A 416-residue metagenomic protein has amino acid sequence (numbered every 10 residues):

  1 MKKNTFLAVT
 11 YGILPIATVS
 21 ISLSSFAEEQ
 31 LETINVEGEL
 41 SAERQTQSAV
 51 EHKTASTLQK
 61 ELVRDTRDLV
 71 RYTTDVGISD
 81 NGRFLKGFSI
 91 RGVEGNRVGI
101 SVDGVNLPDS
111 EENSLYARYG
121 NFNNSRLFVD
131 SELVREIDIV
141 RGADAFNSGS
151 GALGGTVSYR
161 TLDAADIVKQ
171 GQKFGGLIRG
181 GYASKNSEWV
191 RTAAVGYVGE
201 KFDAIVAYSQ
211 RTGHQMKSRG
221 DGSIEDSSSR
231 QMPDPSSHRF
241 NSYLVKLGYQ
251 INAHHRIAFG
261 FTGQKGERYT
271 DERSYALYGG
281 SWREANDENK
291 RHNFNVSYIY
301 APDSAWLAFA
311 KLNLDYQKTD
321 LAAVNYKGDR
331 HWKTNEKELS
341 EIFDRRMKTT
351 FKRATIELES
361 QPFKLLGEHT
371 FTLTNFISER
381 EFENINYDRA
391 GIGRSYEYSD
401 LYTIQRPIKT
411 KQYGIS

Functional and structural regions predicted by a protein language model:
E28-K169: Acidic, small-polar-rich N-terminal luminal/periplasmic segments of exported/outer-membrane proteins
Q30, N96-V98, L133, Q172-G176 (+7 more regions): Outer-envelope beta-barrel architecture signal
E32, K86, G155, F174-G176 (+6 more regions): Hydrophobic, lipid-facing positions within transmembrane beta-strands of outer-membrane proteins
E39, G142, R160, R179-A183 (+5 more regions): Outer-membrane beta-barrel pore domains and translocons
D80-G82, F128-S131, G149, A183-S187 (+5 more regions): Short sequence motifs at beta-strands and strand-loop junctions characteristic of Gram-negative outer-membrane
Y119-F122, I139-V140, G175-L177, E225-Q231 (+4 more regions): Extracytoplasmic loops and strand-loop junctions of Gram-negative outer membrane beta-barrel proteins
K173-R179, A183-D287: Periplasmic-side early beta-strands and strand-to-turn transitions of outer-membrane beta-barrels
Q250, H254-Q264, N289-S416: Face-selective signature of the C-terminal outer-membrane beta-barrel domain
